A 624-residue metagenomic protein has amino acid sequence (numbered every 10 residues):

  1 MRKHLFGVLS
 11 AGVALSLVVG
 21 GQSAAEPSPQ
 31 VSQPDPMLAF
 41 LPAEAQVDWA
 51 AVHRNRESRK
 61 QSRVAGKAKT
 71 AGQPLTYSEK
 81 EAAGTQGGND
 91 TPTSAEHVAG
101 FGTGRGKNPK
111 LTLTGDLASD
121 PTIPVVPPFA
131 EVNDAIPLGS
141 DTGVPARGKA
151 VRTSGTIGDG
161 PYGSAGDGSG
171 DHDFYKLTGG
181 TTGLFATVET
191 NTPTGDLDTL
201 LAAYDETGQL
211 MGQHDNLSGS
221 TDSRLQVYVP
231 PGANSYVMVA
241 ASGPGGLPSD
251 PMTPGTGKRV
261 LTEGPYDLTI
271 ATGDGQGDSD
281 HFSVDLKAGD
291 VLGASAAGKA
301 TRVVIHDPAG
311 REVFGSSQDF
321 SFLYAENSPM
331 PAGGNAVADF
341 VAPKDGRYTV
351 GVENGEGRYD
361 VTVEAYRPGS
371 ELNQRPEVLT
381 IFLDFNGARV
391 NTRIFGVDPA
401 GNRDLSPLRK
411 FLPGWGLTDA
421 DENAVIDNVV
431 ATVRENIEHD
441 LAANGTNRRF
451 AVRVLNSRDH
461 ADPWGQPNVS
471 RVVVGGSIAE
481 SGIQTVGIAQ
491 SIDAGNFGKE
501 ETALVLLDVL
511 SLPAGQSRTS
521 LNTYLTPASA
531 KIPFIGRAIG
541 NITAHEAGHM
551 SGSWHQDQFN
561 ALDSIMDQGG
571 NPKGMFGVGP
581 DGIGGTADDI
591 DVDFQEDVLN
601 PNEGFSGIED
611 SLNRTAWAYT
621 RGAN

Functional and structural regions predicted by a protein language model:
R2-P27: Secretory targeting and sorting signals
Q30-Q46, A51-R63, G115-P127, E131 (+6 more regions): Acidic, Ser/Thr/Pro-rich low-complexity intrinsically disordered segments
V31-N108, I123-R152, L379, F385 (+6 more regions): Predominantly extracellular/luminal regions of secreted and cell-surface proteins, especially disulfide-bonded
Q46-T70, L75-E79, Q86-G88, H97 (+5 more regions): Replace "(M1/M4/M9/M12/WLM)" with "(e.g., M1/M4/M8/M9/M12/M26/WLM)" and add "not limited to" to clarify scope
S119-T122, V144-A146, G158-D167, G246-K258 (+6 more regions): Surface-exposed intrinsically disordered loops and tails
G334, P343-D345, D360-A431, S520 (+1 more regions): Fold-level signature of zinc-dependent metallopeptidase catalytic domains
K344-R358, A365-R367, A547-S551: Ser/Thr/Pro-rich, low-complexity mucin-like regions that serve as glycosylated stalks/linkers or repetitive adhesive
Q374-T380, D384-A388, N423-L562, N571: Metzincin-family zinc-dependent endopeptidase catalytic domain
